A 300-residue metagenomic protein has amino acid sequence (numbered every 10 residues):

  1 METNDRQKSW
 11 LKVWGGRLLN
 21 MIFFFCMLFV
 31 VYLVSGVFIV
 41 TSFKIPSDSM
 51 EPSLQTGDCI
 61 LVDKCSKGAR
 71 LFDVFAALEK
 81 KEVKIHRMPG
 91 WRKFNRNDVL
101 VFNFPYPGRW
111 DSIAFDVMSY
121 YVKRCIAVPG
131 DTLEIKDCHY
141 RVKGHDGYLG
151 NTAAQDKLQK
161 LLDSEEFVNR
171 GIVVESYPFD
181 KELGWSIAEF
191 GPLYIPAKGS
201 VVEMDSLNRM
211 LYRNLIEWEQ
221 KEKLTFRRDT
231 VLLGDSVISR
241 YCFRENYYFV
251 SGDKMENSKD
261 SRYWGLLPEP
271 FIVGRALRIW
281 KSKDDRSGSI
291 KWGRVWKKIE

Functional and structural regions predicted by a protein language model:
E2-G15, E51-E300: Soluble "head" domains of membrane/secretory-pathway proteins
L19-F38: Hydrophobic membrane-insertion alpha-helices, especially the h-region of bacterial N-terminal signal peptides
T41-S42, A127: Cytochrome P450 fold signature focused on the C-terminal beta-domain
S42-S53: N-terminal signal-anchor transmembrane helix
